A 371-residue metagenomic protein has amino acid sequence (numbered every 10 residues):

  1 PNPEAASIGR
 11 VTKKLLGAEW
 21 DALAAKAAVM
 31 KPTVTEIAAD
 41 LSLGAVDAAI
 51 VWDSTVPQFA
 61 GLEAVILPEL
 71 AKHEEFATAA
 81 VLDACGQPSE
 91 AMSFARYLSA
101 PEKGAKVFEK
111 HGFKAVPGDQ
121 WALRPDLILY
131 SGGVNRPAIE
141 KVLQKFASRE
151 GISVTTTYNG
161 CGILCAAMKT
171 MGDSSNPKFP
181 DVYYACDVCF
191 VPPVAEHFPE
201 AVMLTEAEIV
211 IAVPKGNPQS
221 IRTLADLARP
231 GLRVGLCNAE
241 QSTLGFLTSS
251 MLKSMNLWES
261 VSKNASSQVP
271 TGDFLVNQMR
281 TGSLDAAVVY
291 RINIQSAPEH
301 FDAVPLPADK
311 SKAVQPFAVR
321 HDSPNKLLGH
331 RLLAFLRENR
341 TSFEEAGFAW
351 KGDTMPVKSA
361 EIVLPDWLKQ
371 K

Functional and structural regions predicted by a protein language model:
P1-Y158, G162-F179, A185-K371: Exported/periplasmic ABC-transporter solute-binding proteins
